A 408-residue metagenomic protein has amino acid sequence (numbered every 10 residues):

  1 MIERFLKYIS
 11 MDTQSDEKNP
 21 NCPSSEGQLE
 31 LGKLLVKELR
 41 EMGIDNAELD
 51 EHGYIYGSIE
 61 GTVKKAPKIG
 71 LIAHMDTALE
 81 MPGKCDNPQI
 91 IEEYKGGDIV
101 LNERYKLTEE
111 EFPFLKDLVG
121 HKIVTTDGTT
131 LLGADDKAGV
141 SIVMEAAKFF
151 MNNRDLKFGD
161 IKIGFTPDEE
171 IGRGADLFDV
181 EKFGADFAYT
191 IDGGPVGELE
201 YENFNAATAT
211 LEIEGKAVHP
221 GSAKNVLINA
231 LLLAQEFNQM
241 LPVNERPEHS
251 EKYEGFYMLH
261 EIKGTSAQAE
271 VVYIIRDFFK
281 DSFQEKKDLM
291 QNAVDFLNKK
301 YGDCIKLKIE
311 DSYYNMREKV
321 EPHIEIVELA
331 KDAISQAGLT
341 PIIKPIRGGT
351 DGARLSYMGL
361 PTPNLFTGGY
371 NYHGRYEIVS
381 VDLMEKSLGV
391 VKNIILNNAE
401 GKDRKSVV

Functional and structural regions predicted by a protein language model:
M1-E26, V124-T125, Y313, Y370-G374: N-terminal capping segment at the start of a domain
D12, K405-V408: Conserved small/polar residues in nucleotide/adenosyl-binding loops
E17, N46, D155-D160, V243-M258 (+3 more regions): Flexible, glycine/charged-enriched surface loops at secondary-structure junctions
P20-A66, G70-I72, D76: A non-catalytic alpha/beta surface segment that caps or lines the substrate-entry region of metallo-dependent hydrolase
K65-D160, F165, K386: Active-site metal-coordination/substrate-binding segment of hydrolases, especially metallo-dependent peptidases
I99, L115, H121-L131, P167-Q291 (+2 more regions): Midchain, well-structured core segments that form catalytic/ion-binding scaffolds
L232-H249, F256-M258, C304-I305, Y314-P363: Active-site-adjacent substrate-binding region of metalloamidase/peptidase-like peptide-processing proteins
T265-A267, T340-N393, N398: Zn-dependent metallopeptidase/amidohydrolase metal-coordination segment
